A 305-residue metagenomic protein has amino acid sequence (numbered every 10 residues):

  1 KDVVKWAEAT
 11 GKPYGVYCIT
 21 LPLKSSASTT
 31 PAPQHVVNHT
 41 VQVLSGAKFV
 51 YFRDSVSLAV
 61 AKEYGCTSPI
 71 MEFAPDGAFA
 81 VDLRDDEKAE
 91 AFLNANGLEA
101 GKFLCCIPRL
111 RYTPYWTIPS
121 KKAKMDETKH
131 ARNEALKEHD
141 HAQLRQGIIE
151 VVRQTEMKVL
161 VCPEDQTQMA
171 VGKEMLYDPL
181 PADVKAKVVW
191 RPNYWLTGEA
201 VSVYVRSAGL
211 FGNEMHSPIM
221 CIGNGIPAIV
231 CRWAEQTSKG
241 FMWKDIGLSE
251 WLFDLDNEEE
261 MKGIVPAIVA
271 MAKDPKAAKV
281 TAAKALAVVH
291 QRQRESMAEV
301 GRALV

Functional and structural regions predicted by a protein language model:
K1-V305: Active-site anion-handling motifs in enzyme catalytic cores
